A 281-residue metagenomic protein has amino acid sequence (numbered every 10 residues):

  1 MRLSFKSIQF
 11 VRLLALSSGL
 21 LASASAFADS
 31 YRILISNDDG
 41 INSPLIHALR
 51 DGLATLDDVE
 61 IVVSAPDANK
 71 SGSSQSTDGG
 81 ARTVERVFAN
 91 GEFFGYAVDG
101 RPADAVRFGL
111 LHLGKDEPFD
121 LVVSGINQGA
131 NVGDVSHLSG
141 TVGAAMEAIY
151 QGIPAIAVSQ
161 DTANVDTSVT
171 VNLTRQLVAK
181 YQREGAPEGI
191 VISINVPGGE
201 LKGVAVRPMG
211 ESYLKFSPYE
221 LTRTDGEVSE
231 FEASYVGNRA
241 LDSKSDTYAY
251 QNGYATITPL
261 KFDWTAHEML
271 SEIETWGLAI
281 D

Functional and structural regions predicted by a protein language model:
R2-L14: Bacterial N-terminal signal peptides that target proteins for export
A26-A28: Boundary at the C-terminal end of the N-terminal hydrophobic targeting segment
I33, R50-L110: A cross-family phosphate/adenosyl-ligand binding-site feature
D120-L121: Conserved acidic residues
H137-G143, L173-T174: Charged helix-capping and loop-helix junction motifs
T170-D281: Electrostatically charged, flexible surface regions
